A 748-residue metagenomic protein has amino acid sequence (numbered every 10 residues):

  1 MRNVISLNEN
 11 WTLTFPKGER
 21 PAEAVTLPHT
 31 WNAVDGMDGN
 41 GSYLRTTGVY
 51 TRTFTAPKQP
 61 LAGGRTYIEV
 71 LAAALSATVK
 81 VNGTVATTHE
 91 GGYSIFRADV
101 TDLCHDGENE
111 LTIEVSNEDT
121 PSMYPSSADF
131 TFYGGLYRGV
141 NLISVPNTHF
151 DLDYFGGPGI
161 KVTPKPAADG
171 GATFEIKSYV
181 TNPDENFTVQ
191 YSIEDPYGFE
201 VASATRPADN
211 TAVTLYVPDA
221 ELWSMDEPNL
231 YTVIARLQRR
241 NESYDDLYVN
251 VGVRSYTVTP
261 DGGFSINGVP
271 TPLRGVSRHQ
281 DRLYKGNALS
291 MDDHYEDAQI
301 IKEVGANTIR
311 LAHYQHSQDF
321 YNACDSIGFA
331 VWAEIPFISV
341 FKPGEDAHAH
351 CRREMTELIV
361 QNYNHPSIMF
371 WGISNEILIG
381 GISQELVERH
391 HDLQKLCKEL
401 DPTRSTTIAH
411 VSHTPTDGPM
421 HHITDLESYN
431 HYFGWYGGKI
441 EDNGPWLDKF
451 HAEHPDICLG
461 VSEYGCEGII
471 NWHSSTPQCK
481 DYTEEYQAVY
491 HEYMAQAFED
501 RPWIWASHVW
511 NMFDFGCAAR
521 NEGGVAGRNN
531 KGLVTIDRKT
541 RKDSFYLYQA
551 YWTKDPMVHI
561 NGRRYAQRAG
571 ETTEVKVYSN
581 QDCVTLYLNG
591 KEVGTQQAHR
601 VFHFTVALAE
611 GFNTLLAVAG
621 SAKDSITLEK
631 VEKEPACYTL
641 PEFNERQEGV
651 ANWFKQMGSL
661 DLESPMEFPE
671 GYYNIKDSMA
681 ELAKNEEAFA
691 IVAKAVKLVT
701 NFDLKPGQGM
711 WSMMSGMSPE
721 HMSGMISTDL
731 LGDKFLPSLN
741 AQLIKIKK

Functional and structural regions predicted by a protein language model:
N3-G18, N40-G41, R45-D153, P183 (+6 more regions): Accessory beta-strand-rich segments of carbohydrate-active enzymes
L7-E9, F15, T26-N40, V100-A172 (+10 more regions): An acidic-aromatic loop/edge-strand motif
L27-D38, E118, M123, D129 (+5 more regions): Extended substrate-binding grooves/exosites of carbohydrate-active enzymes
T46-K58, Y154-G170, Y546-T573, E642-F643 (+1 more regions): Extracellular ectodomain segments of secreted/surface proteins
G64-T66, G170-S178, E571-V575: Structural beta-strand segments of beta-rich domains
D102-E108, K177-T259, G611-F612: Extended acidic/polar, glycine-enriched regions that form or flank non-catalytic beta-rich accessory modules
V145-H149, D153-G170, F264-Y284, L640-Y672 (+1 more regions): Compositionally biased low-complexity segments at domain edges in trafficked proteins and select soluble regulators
L662-F735, N740-L743, K747: Compact, charge-rich alpha-helical regulatory domains located at protein termini
